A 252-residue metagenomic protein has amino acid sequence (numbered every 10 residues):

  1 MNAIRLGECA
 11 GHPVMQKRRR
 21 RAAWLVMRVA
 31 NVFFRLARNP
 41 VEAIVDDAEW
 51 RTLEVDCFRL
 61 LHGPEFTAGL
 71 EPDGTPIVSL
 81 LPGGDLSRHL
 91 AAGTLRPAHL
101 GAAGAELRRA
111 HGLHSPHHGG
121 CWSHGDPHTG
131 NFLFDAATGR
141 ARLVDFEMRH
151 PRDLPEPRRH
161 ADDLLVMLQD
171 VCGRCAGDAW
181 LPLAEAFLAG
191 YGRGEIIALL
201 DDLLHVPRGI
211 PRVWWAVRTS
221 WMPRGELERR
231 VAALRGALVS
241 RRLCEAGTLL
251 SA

Functional and structural regions predicted by a protein language model:
M1-A10, V55, R59, A198 (+4 more regions): Nucleotide/phosphate-binding site architecture used for ATP/NTP-dependent chemistry
N2-E49: ATP-binding glycine-rich loop module of kinase domains
E8-P13, P82, D135-A141: Active-site beta-strand-loop-beta-strand hairpin of nuclease catalytic cores that positions key catalytic residues
R21-A22, D135, A141, M148-R152 (+1 more regions): Activation segment
R21-A22, V26-P40, L60-G63, T75-P97 (+1 more regions): A glycine-centered beta->alpha junction motif in the catalytic cores of kinase/phosphotransferase enzymes
T52-E65, S87-G125, G130, F134-D135 (+1 more regions): Conserved kinase catalytic-core helix
F146-C244: C-lobe/activation-segment region of protein kinase-like
